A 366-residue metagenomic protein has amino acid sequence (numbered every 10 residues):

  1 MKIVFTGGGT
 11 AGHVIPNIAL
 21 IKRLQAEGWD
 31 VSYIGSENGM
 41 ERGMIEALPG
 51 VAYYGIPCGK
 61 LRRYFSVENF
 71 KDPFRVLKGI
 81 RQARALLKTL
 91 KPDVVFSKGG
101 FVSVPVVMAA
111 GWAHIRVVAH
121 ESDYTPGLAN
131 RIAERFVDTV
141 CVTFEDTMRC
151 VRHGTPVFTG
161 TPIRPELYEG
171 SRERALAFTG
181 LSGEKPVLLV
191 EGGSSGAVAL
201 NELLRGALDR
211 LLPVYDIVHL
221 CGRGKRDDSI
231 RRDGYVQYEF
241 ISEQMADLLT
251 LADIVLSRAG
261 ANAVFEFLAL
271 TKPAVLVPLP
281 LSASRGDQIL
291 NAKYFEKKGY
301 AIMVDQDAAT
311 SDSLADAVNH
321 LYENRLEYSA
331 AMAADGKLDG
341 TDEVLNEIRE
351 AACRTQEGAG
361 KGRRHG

Functional and structural regions predicted by a protein language model:
K2, D30, V51-A52, G111-E173: Active-site-proximal region of nucleotide-activated glycan assembly enzymes, centered on histidine/acidic-rich loops
K2-G8, Q25-R75, D305-D307: Conserved nucleotide-sugar phosphate-binding/catalytic loop shared by glycosyltransferases and other
G39-P49, R172-R174, L181-V255, I289-A292 (+1 more regions): Donor-nucleotide binding loops and adjacent catalytic segments primarily of GT-B fold Leloir glycosyltransferases
F65-V94: An amphipathic, basic-hydrophobic alpha-helix
P92-V94, T250-F265, K272-P273: Acidic donor-binding loop of glycosyltransferase active sites
K298-D305, A309-L326: C-terminal "capping" alpha-helix adjacent to the active site of nucleotide-linked donor transferases in cell-envelope
H320-E323, K337-G366: C-terminal alpha-helical cap of glycosyltransferases
L326-L338: A short, well-ordered alpha-helix in the C-terminal region of glycosyltransferases
